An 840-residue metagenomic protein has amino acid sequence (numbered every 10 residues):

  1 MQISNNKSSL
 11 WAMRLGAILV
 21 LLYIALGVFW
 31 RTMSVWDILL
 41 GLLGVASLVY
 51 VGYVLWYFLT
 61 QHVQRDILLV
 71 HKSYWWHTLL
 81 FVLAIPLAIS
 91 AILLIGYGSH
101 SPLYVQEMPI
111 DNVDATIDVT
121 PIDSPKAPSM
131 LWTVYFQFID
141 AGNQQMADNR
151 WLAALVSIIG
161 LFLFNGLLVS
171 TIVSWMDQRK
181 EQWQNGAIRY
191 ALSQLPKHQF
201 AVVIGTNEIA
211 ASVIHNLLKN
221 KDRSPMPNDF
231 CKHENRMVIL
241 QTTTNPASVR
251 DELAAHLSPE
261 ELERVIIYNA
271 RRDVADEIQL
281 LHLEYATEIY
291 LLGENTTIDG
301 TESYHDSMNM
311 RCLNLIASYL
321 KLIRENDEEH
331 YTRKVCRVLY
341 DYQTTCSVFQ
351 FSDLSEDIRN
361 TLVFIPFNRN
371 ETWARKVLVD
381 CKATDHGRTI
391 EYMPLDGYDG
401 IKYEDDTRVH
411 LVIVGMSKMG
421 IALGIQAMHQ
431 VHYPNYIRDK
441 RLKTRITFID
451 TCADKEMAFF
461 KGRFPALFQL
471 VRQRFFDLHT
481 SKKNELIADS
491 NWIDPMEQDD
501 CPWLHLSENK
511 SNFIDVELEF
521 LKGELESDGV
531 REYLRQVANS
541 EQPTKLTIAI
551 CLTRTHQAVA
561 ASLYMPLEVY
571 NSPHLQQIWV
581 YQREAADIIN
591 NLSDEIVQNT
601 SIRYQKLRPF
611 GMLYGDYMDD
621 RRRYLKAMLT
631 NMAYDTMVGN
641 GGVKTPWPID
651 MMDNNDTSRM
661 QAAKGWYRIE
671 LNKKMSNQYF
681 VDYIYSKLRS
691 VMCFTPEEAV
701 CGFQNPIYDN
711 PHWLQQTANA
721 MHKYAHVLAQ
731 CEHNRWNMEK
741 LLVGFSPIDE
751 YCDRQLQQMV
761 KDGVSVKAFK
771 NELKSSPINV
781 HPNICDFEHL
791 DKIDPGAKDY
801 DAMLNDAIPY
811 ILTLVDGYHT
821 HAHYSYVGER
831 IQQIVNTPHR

Functional and structural regions predicted by a protein language model:
Q2-P86, G98-W132, F136-E739, G744-D753 (+4 more regions): Cytosolic regulatory regions of ion transport systems
A91-Y97: Alpha-helical transmembrane segments of multi-pass membrane proteins
Q758, S776-E788: Short, flexible domain-boundary/linker segments around small modular repeats
